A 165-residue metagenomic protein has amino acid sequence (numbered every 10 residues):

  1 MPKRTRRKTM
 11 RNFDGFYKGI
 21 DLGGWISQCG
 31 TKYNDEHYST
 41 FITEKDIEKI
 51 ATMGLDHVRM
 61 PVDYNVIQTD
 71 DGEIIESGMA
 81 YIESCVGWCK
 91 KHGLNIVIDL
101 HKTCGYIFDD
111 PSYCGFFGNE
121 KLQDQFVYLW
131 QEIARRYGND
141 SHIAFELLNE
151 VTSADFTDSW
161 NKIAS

Functional and structural regions predicted by a protein language model:
M1-T9: Short, Lys/Arg-enriched N-terminal segments with co-localized hydrophobic residues within the first ~10-30 amino acids
F13-S165: Active-site mouth of glycoside hydrolases
